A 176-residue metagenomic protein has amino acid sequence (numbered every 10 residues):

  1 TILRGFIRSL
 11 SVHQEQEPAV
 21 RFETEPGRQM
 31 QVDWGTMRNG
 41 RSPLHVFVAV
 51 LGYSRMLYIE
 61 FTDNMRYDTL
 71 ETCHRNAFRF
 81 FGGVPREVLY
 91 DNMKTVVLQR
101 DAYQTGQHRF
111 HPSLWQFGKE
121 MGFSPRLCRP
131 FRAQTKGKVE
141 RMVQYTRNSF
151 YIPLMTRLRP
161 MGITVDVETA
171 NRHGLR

Functional and structural regions predicted by a protein language model:
G5-L57, M65-T72: Mobile-element integrase/transposase regions, centering on the N-terminal DNA-binding/Zn-coordinating module
H13-Q14, A77-R86, E120-S124: Secondary-structure transition/capping motifs at alpha-helix termini and the adjoining loop/turn into the next element
I59-E87, Q107-H108: Active-site beta-loop-alpha junctions of metal-dependent nucleic acid enzymes, especially the RNase H-like/DDE
G83-G106: Acidic/histidine-rich, metal-coordinating catalytic segments
A102-R109, M142-T146: Short secondary-structure boundary/capping segments
G106-P125: Two-metal-ion acidic nuclease core segments, chiefly of the RNase H-like superfamily
G122-R176: Charged alpha-helix within mobile-element recombinases
